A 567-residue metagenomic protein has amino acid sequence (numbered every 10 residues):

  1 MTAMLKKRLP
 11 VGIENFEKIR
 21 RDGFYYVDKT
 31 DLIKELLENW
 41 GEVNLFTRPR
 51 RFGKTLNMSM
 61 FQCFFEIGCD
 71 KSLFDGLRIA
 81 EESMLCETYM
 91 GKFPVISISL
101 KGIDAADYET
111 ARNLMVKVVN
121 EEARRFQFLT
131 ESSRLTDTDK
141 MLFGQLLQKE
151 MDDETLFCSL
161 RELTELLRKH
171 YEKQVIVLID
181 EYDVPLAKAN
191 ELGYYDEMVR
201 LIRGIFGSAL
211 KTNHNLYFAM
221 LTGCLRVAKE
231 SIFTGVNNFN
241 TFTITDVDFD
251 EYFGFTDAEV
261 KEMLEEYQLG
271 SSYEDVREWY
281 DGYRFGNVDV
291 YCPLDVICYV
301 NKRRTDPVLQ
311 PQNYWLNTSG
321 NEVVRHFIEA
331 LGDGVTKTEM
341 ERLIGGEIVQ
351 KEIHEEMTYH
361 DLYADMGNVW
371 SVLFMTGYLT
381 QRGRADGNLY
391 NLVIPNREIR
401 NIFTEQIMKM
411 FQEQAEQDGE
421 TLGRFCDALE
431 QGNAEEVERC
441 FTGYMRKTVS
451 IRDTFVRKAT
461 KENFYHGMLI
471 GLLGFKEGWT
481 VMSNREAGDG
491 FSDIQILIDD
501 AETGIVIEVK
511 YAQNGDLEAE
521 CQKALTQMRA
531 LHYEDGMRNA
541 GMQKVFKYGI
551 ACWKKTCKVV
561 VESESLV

Functional and structural regions predicted by a protein language model:
T2-E82: Walker A/P-loop-proximal flanking segment of P-loop NTPase domains
G12, C63-F128: P-loop NTPase motor core
A123, S159-H170, E197-Y217, Y533-G536: Substrate-engagement module of ASCE P-loop NTPases
L147-T164: Short glycine-rich substrate-engagement loop in P-loop NTPases that contacts/grips substrate
L178, V184, Y194-G235: Sensor-1/coupling segment of RecA-like P-loop NTPase cores
K229-T234, F242-N301, E339-L343: Amphipathic alpha-helical segments of the small helical/lid subdomains adjacent to P-loop NTPase cores
F239, Y291, V296-H532, K558-V567: Extended alpha-helical interface modules used as scaffolds for assembling large macromolecular complexes
G536, A540-V567: Domain-level recognition of nuclease-like catalytic cores that cleave nucleotide substrates
